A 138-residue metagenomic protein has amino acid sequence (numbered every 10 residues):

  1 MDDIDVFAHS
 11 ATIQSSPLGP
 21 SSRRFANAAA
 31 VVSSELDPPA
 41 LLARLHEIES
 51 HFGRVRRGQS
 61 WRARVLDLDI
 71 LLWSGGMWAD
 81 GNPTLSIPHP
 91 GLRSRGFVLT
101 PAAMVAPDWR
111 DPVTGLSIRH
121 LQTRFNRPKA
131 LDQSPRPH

Functional and structural regions predicted by a protein language model:
M1-P38: Short, surface-exposed acidic-centric catalytic microdomains
P17-F25, P39-L42, H46-H138: Flexible, gly/pro- and Lys/Arg-enriched active-site loops
